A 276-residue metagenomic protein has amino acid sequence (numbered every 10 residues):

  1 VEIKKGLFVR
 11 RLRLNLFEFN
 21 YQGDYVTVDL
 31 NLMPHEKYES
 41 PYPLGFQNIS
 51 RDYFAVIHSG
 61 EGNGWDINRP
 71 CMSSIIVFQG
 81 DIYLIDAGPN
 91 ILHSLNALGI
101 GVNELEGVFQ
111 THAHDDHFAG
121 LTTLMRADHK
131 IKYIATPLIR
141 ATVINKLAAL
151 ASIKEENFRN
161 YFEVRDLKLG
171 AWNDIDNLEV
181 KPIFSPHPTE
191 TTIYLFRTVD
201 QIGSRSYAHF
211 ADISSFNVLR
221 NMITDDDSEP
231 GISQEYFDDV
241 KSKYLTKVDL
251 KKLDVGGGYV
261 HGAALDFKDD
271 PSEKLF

Functional and structural regions predicted by a protein language model:
V1-I100, D166-K247: Core dinuclear metal-dependent hydrolase active-site scaffold
P89-L138, K241-K252: Active-site metal-binding motif and surrounding structural segment of the metallo-beta-lactamase
N96-A97, L121-T123, L147-A148, N221-M222 (+1 more regions): Short amphipathic alpha-helical segments
V102, L150-K154, D226-D227: Short, hinge-like loop/turn segments at secondary-structure boundaries
A113-A119, A141-T142, A171, P188-E190 (+2 more regions): Active-site environment of divalent metal-dependent phosphoester hydrolases
T136, F210-A211, L253-G257: Structural motif
I139-D166: Active-site neighborhood of divalent metal-dependent phosphoester bond hydrolases
G170, Y259-F276: Binuclear metal-ion centers of metallo-dependent hydrolases, dominated by the metallo-beta-lactamase
